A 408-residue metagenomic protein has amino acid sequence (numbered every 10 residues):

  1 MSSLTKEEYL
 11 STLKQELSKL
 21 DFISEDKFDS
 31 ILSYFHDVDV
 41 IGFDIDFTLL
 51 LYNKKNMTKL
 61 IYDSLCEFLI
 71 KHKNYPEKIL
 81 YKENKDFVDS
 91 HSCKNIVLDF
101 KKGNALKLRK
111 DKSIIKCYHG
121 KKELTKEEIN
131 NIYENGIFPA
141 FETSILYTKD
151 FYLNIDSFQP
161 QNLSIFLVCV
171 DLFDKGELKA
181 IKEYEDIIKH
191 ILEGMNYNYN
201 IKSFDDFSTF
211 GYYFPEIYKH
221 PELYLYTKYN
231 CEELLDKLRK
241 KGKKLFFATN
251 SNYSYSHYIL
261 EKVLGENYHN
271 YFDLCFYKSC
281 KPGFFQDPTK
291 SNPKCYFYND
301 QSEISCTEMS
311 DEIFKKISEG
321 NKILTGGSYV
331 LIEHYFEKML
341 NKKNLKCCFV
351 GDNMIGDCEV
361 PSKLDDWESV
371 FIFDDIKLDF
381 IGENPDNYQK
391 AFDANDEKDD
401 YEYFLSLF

Functional and structural regions predicted by a protein language model:
M1-F408: HAD-like aspartate-dependent phosphatase fold
